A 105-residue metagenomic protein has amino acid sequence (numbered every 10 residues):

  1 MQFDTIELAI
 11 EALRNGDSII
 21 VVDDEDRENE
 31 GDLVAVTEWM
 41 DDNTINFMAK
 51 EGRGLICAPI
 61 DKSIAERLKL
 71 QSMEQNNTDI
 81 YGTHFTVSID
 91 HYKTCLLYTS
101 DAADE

Functional and structural regions predicted by a protein language model:
M1-D17: Phosphate-interacting basic helix/loop segments used at nucleotide- and nucleic-acid interfaces
M1-T5, D23-E28, G52-A58: A generic short-segment signal for beta-strand/edge and adjacent turn/coil regions
D4, M40-N43: Charged, alpha-helix-enriched surfaces in structured cytosolic catalytic cores of large nucleotide-utilizing machines
A12-N15, V34-E38, S63-L68, S88: A short linear-motif detector with a strong N-terminal bias
G16-T37: N-terminal glycine-rich anion-binding loops that anchor highly charged ligand groups
R27, D104-E105: A very general structural signal that marks isolated residues within well-ordered alpha-helical segments
N43-L97: Glycine-rich, N-terminal phosphate-binding loop and its surrounding beta-alpha-beta segment
Y98-A103: Conserved small/polar residues in nucleotide/adenosyl-binding loops
